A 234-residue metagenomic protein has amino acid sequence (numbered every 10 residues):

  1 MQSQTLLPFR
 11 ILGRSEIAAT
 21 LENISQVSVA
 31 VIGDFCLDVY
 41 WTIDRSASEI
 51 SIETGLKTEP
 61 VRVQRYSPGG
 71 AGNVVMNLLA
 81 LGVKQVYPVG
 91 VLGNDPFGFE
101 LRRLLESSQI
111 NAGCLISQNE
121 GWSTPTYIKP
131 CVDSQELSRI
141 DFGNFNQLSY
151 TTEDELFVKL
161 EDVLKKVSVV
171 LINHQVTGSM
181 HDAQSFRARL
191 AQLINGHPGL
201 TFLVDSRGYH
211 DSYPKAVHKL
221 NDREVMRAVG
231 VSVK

Functional and structural regions predicted by a protein language model:
M1-E49, E53, P60-K234: Ribokinase/PfkB-type carbohydrate-kinase core domain
